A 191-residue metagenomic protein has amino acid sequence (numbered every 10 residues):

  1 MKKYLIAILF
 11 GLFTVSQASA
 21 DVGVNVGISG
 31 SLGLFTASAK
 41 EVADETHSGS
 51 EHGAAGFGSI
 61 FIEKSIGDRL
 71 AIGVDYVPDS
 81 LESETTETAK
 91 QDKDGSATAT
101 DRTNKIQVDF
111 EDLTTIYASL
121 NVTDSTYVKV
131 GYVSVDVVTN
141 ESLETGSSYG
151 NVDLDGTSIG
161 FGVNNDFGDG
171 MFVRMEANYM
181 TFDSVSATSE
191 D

Functional and structural regions predicted by a protein language model:
M1-G23: Cleavable N-terminal export/targeting peptides
S19-K93, A97-A99, T114, D124-T126 (+2 more regions): Short glycine/proline- and aromatic-enriched beta-strand/turn motifs that initiate or cap beta-hairpins
D44-A55, N104-D112, T145-D155, D183-D191: Replace "Gram-negative outer membrane beta-barrel proteins" with "bacterial and organellar outer membrane beta-barrel
T46, D79-A99, I159, N165-D191: Predominantly the C-terminal beta-signal and adjacent terminal strand-loop region of outer-membrane beta-barrel
F61-E63, Y117-S119, G160-G162: Outer-membrane beta-barrel architecture
Q107-D109, A118-V122: Short, charge-rich binding segments
